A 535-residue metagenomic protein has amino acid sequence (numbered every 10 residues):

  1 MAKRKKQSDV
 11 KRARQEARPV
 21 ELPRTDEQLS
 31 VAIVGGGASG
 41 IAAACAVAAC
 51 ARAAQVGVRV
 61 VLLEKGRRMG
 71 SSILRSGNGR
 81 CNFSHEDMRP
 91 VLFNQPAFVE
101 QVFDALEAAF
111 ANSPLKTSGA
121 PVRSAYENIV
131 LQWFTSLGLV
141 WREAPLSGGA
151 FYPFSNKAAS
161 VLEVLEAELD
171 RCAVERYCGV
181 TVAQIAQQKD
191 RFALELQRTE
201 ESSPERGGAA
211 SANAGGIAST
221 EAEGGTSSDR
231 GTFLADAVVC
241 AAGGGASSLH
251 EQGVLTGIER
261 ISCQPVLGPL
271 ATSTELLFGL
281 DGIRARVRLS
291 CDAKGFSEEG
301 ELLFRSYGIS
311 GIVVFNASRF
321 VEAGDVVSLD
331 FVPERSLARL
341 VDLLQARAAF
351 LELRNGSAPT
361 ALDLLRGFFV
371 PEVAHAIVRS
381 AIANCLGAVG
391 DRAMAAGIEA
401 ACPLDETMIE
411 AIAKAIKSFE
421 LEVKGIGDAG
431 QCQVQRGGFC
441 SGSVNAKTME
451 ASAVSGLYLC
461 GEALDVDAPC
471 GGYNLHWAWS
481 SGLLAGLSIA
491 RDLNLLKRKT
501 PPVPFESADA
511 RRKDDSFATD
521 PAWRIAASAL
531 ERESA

Functional and structural regions predicted by a protein language model:
P23-S39: Beta1/beta-strand and adjacent pyrophosphate-binding region of the FAD-binding site in flavoprotein oxidoreductases
I33, G37-A38, G244-G245, L464: Residue-level detector of alpha-helix initiation sites
A48-N78: Glycine-rich FAD pyrophosphate-binding loop
G66-F98: Conserved N-terminal glycine-rich FAD pyrophosphate-binding loop of Rossmann-like flavoproteins
R89, F110-L115, R123, I129-G149 (+6 more regions): Residue-level recognition of phosphate/Mg2+-coordinating polar/acidic sites in nucleotide-handling active sites
Q101-N112, T117-A125, G148-A167, G244-S248 (+2 more regions): Short beta-strand to alpha-helix junction loop
A159, V164-R366, V370: Predominantly flavin-linked oxidoreductase catalytic cores and closely associated redox partners
A338, A490-E533: Active-site-proximal substrate-binding core of FAD-dependent oxidoreductases
